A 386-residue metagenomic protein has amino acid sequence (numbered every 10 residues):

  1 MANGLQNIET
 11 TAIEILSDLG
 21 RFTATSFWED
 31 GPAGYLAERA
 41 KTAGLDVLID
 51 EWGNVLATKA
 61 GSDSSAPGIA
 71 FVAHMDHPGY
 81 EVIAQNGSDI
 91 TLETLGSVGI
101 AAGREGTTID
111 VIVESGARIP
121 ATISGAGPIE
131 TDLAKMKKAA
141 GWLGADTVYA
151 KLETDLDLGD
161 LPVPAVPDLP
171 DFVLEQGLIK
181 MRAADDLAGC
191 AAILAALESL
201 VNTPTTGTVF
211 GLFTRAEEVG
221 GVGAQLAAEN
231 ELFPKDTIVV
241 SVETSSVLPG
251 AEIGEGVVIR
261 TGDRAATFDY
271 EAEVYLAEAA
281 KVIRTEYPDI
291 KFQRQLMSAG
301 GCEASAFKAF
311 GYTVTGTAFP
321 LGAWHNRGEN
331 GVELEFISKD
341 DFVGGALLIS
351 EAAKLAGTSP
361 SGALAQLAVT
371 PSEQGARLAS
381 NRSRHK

Functional and structural regions predicted by a protein language model:
M1-K386: N-terminal hydrophobic/helix-forming segments and targeting peptides
